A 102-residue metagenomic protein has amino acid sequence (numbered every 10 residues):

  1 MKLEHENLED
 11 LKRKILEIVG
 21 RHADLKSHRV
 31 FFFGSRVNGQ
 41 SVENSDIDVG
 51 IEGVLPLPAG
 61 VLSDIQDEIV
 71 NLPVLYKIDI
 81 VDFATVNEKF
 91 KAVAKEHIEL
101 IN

Functional and structural regions predicted by a protein language model:
M1-F31, V37-E43, E52-N102: Catalytic core of pol beta-like nucleotidyltransferases
